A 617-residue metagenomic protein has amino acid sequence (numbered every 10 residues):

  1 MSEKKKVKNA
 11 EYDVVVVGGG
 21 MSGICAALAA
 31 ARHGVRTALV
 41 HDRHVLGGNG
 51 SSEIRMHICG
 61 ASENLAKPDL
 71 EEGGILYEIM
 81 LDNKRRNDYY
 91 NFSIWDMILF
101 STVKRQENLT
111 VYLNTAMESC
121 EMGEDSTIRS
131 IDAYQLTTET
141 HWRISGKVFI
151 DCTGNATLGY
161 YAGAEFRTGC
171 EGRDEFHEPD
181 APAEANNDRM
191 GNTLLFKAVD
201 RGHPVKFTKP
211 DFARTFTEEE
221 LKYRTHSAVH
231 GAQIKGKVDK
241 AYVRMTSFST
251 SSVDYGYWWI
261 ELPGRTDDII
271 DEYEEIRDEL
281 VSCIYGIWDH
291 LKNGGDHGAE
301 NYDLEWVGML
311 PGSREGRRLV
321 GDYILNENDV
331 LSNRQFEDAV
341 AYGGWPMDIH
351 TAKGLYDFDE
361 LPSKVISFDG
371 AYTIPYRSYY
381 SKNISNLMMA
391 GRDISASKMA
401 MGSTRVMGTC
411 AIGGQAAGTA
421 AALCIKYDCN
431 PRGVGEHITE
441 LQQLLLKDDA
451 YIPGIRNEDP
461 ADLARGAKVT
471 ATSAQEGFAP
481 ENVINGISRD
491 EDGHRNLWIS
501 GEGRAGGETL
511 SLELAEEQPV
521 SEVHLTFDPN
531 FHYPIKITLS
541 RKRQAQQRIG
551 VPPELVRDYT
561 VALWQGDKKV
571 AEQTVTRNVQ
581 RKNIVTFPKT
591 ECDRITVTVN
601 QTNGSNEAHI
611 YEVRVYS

Functional and structural regions predicted by a protein language model:
E3-K4, A29, V35-R36, H41-G123 (+4 more regions): Conserved N-terminal/central alpha/beta ligand/cofactor-binding core
K8-G20: Beta1/beta-strand and adjacent pyrophosphate-binding region of the FAD-binding site in flavoprotein oxidoreductases
V15-V17, A26, E121, G146: Membrane-embedded transmembrane-helix bundle of lipid-linked glycan/lipid transferases
G23: N-terminal Rossmann-fold NAD(P) dinucleotide-binding loop
N49, N114, I128-S130, T137-A464: Flavin (FAD/FMN)-binding glycine-rich loop and adjacent Rossmann-like elements that form
D459-R489: Predominantly extracellular/luminal regions of secreted and cell-surface proteins, especially disulfide-bonded
D490-A571, V575-S617: Aromatic, loop-rich ligand-recognition surfaces of beta-strand-rich domains
